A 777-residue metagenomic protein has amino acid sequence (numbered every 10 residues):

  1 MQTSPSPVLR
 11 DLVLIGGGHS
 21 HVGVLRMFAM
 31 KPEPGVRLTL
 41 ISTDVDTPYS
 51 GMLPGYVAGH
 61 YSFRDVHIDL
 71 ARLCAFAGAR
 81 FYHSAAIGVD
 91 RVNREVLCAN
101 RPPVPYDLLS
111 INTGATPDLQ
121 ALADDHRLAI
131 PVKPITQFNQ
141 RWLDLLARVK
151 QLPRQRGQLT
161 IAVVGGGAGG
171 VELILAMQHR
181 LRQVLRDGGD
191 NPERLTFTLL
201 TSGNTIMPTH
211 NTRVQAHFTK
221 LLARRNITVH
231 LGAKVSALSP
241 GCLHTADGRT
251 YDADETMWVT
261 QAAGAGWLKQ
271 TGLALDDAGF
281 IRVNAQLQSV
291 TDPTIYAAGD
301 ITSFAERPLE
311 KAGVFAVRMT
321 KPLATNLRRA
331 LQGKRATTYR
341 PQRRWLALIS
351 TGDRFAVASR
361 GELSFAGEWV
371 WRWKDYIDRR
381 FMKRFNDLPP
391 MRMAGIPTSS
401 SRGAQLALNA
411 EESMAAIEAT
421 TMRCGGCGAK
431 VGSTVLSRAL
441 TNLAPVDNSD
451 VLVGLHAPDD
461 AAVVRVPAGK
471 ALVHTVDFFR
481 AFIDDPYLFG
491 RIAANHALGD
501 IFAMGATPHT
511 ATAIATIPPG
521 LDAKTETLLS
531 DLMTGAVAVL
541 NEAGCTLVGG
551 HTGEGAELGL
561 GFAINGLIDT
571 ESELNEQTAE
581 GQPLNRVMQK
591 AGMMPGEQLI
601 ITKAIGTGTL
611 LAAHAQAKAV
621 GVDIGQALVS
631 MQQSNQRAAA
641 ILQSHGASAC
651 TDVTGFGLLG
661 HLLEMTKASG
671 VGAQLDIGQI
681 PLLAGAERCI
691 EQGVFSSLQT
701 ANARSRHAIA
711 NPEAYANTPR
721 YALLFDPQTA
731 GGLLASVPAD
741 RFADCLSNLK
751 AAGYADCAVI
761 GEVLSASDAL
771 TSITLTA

Functional and structural regions predicted by a protein language model:
Q2, V8, D353-E412: C-terminal auxiliary extensions adjacent to catalytic cores
Q2-L9, G78-A162, M257: FAD-binding core/adjacent interface of flavoenzyme oxidoreductases
Q2-R80, V171-H210: Beta1-alpha1 glycine-rich phosphate/pyrophosphate-binding loop at the start of Rossmann-like nucleotide-binding domains
F81-G88, H179-A285: A Rossmann-like FAD-binding core segment of flavoenzymes
R127-P153, T250-R318: FAD-site-proximal beta/loop scaffold in flavoenzymes
W142-R194: Rossmann-like NAD(P)H-binding beta-loop-alpha module
K269, I301-T351: A conserved FAD-binding loop/helix module that cradles the flavin
L406-A777: Helix-biased detector of long, well-ordered alpha-helical tracts
